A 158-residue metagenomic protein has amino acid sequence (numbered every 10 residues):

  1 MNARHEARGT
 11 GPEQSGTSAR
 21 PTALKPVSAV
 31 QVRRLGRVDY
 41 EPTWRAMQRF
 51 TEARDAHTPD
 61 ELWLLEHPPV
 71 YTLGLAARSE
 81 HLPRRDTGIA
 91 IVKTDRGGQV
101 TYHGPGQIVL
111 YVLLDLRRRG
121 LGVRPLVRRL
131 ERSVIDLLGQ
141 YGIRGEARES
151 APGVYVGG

Functional and structural regions predicted by a protein language model:
N2-E6, E13-G157: N-terminal lobe of the biotin/lipoate ligase/transferase fold
